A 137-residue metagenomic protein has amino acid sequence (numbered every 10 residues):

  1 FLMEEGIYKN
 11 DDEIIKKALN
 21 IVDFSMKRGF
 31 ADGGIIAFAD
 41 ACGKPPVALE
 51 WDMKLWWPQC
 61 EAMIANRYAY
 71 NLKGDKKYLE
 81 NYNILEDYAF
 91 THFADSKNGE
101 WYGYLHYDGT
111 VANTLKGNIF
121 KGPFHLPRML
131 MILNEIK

Functional and structural regions predicted by a protein language model:
F1-K137: Glycan-recognition and catalytic cores of secretory/periplasmic carbohydrate-active enzymes
